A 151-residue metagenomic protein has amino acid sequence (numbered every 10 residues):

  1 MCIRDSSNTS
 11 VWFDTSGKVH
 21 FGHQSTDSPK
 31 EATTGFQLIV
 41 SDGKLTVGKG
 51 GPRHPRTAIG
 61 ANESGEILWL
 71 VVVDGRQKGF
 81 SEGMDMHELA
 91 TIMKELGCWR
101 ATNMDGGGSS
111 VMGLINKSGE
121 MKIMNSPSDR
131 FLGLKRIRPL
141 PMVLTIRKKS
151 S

Functional and structural regions predicted by a protein language model:
M1-S151: Gly/Ser/Thr/Pro-rich low-complexity, intrinsically disordered segments
